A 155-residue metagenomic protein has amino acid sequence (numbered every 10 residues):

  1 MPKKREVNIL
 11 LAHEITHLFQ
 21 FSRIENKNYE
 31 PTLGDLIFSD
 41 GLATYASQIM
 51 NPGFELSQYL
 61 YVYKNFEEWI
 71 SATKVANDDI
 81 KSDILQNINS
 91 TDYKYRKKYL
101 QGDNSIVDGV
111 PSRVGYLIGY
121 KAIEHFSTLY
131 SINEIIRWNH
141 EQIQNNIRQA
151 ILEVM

Functional and structural regions predicted by a protein language model:
M1-V7: Juxtacatalytic substrate-recognition/specificity segment
P2, S22-L33, G53-V62, L129 (+1 more regions): Inter-helical turn/loop segments and adjacent helix faces that build the functional surface of alpha-helical bundle
N8-S22, D40, T44: Active-site recognition of the HExxH zinc-binding catalytic motif
E14, L18, Y45-I49, K121 (+1 more regions): Residue-level signal for well-ordered alpha-helical scaffold segments within enzymatic catalytic domains
P31-D79, L152-M155: Post-HExxH zinc-binding segment in Zn-dependent metallohydrolases
A76-M155: Pan-zinc metallopeptidase signature
